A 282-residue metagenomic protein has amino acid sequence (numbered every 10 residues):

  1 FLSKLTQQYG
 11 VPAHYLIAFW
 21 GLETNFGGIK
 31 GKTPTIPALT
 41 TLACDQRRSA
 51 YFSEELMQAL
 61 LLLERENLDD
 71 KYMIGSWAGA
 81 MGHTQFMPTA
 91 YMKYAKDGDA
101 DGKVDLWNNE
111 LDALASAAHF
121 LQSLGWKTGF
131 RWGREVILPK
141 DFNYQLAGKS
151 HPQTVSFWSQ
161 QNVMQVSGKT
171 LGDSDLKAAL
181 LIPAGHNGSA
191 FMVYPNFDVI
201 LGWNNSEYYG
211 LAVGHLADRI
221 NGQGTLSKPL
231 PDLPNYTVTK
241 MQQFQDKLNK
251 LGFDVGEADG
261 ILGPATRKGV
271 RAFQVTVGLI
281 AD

Functional and structural regions predicted by a protein language model:
F1-G172, G188-F191, V199-A217, N221-V238 (+1 more regions): Catalytic glycan-binding domains that act on GlcNAc-containing polysaccharides
S174-L176: Intrinsically disordered, low-complexity Ser/Thr/Pro/Gly-rich interaction regions that scaffold/cooperate
Y236-M241, D246-D282: Short acidic, glycine/serine/threonine-rich helix-capping segments at coil-helix boundaries
